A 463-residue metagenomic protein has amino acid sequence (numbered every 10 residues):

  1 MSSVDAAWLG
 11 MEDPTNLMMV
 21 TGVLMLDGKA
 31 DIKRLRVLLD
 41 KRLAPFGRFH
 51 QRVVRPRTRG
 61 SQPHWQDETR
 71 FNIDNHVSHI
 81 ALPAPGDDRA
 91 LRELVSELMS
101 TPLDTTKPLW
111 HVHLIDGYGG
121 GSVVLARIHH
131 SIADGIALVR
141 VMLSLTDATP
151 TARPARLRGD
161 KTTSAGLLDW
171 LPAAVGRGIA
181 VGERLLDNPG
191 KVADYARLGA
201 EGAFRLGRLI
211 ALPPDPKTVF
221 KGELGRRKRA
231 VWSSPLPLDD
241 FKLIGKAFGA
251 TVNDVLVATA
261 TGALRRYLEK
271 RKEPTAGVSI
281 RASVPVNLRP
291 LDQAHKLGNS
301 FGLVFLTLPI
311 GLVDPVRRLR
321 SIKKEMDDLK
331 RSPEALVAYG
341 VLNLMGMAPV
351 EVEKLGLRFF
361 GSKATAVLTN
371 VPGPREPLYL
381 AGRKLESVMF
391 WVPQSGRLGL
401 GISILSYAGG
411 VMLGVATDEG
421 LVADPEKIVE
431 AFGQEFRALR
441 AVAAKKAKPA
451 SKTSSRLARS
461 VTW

Functional and structural regions predicted by a protein language model:
M1-V4, M11-P14, M19-L398, I402-W463: Soluble acyl-CoA-dependent acyltransferase catalytic core bearing the H(X)4D motif
